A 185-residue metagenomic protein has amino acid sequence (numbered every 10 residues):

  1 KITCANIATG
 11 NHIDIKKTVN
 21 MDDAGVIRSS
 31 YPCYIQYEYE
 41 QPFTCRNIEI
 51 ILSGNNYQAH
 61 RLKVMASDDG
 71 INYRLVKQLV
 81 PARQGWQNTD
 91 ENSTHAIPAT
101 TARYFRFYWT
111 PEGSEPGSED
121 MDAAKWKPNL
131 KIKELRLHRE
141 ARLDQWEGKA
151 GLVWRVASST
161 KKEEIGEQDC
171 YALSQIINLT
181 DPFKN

Functional and structural regions predicted by a protein language model:
K1-F43, S53-Q58, D68, L79 (+2 more regions): Disordered, acidic Ser/Thr/Pro-rich linker "stalks" and the adjacent N-terminal cap of the next globular domain
P32-Y34, C45-N47, N92, Y104: Intrinsic-disorder/low-complexity, polar/charged segments enriched in Ser/Thr/Lys/Arg/Asp/Glu/Gln
G54-H138: Trp- and acidic/polar-enriched beta-sheet ligand-binding modules for extracellular glycan and matrix recognition
N185: Substrate-binding cleft of carbohydrate-active enzyme catalytic domains
